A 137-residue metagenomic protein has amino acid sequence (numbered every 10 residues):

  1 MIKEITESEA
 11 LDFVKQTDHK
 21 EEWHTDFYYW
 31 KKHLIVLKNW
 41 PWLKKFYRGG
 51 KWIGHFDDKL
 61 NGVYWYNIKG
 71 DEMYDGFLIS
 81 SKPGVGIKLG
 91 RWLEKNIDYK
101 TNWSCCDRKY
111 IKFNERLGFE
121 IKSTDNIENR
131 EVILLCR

Functional and structural regions predicted by a protein language model:
M1-K38: Short amphipathic alpha-helix that is part of the acyltransferase structural core
L43-R48: Short loop/turn motifs at secondary-structure junctions and domain boundaries
G50, N129-L134: Short hydrophobic/aromatic beta-strand or adjacent loop that forms the aromatic wall/cage of a ligand/substrate-binding
K51-I68, E72-Y74: Conserved beta-strand in the GNAT
G70-G86: A short, internal acetyl-CoA/4′-phosphopantetheine-binding micro-motif in the GNAT/acyltransferase core
S81-D98, R116: Conserved acetyl-CoA-binding loop-helix of GNAT-fold acetyltransferases
N102-R116, E120, D125-R130: Conserved beta-strand-loop-alpha-helix junction that forms the acyl-donor binding cleft
